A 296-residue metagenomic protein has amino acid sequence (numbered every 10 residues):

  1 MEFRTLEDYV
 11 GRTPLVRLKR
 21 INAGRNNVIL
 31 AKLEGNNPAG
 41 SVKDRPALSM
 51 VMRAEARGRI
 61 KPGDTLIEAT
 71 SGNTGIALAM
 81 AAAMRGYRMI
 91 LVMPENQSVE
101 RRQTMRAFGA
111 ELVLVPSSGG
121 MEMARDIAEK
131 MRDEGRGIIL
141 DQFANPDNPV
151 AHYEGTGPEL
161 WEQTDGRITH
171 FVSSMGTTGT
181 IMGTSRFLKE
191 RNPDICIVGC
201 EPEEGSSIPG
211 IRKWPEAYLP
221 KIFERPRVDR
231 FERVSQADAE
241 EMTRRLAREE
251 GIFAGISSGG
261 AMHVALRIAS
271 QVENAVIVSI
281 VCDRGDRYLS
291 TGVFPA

Functional and structural regions predicted by a protein language model:
M1-A296: PLP-dependent amino-acid enzyme catalytic core
